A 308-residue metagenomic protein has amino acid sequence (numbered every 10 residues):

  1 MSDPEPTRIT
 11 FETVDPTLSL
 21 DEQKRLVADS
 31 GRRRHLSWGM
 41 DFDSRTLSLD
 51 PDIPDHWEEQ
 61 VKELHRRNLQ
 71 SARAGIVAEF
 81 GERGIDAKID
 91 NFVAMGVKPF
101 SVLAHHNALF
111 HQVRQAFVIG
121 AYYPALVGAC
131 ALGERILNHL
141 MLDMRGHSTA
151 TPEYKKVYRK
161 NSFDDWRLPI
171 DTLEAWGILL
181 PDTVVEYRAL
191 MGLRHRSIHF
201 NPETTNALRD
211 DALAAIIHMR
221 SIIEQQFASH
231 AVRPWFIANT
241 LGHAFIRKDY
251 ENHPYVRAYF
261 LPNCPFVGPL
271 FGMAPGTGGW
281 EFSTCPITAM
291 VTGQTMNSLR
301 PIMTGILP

Functional and structural regions predicted by a protein language model:
S2, P6-G31, N263-P308: Long, low-complexity, intrinsically disordered terminal regions
S2-R8, E12-D15, L20-Y122: Charged alpha-helical initiation segments
L36-D41, F100-S101, G177-Y250, P254-F260 (+1 more regions): Charge-enriched, short contiguous segments at helix-coil
R66, G96-L103, I119-L126, R159-K160 (+2 more regions): Amphipathic, non-membrane alpha-helical segments in soluble helical-bundle scaffolds
L109-Q112, G128, L193, D211: Short, hydrophobic/aromatic alpha-helical segments in well-folded domains
H111-R114, V118-L142: Short, hydrophobic, well-ordered secondary-structure elements
C130-E134, T149, L213-I217: Amphipathic alpha-helical scaffolding segments
I136-Y187, L193, V232-P234: Flexible secondary-structure boundary motifs
